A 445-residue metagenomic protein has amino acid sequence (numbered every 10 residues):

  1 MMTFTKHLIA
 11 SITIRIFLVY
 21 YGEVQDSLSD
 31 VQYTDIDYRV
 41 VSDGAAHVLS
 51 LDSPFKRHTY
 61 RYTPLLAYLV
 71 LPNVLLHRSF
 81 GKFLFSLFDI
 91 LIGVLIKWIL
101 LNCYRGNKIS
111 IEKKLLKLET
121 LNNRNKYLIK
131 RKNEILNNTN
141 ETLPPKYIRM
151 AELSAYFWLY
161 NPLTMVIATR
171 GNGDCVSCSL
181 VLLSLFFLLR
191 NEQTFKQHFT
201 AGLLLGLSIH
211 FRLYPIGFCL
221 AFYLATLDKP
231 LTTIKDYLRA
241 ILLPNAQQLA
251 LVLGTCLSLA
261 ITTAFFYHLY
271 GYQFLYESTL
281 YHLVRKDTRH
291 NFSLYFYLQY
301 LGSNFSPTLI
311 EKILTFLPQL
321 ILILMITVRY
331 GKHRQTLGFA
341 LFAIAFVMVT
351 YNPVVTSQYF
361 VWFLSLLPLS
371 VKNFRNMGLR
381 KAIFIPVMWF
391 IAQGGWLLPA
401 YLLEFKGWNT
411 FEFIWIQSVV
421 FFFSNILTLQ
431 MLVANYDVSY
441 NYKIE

Functional and structural regions predicted by a protein language model:
M1-S278, T308-E445: Multi-pass membrane glycosyltransferase architecture that uses lipid-linked
H47, E277-P307, E311, T315: Luminal/periplasmic active-site loops of membrane-embedded glycosylation enzymes
